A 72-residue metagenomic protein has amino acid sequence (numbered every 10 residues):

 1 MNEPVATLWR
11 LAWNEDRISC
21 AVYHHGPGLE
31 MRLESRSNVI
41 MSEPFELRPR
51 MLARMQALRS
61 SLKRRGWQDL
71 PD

Functional and structural regions predicted by a protein language model:
N2-A6, L58-S61: Intrinsically disordered, low-complexity regions enriched in Ser/Pro/Gly/Gln/His and often acidic
E3-S19: N-terminal acidic leader/helix
W9-A12, I40, R59: Contiguous segments within soluble domain cores/interaction surfaces
I18, S61-D72: Short, mixed-charge low-complexity intrinsically disordered segments
I18-I40: Short aromatic-glycine-(Arg/Gly/Cys) micro-motifs in beta-strand/loop hairpins
N38-R50: A short, exposed loop/beta-hairpin motif centered on an aromatic-Gly-Thr core
L47-R64: A short, charged, amphipathic alpha-helix used as a generic interaction element across diverse proteins
